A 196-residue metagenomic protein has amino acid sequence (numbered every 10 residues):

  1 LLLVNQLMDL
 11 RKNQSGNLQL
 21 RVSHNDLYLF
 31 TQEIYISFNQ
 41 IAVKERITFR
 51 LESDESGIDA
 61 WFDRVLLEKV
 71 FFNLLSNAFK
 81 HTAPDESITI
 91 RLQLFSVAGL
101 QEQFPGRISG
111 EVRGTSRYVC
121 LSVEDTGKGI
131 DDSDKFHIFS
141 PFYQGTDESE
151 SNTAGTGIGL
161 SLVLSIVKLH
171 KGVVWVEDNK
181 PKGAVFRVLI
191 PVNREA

Functional and structural regions predicted by a protein language model:
L1-L10, F30: Coiled-coil phosphoacceptor/dimerization helix of two-component systems
R11-V22: Helix-loop junction within the histidine kinase core
R21-D26, V43, T48-I58, F95: Conserved catalytic submotifs in the C-terminal HATPase_c
A78-F79: Short helix-loop "hinge" at the ATP-lid/N-box region of the Bergerat-fold HATPase_c
F136-S140: ATPase catalytic-site recognition across NTP-hydrolyzing enzymes
A154, G159, V163: Short alpha-helical Gxxx[C/S/T] motif in the catalytic ATP-binding
